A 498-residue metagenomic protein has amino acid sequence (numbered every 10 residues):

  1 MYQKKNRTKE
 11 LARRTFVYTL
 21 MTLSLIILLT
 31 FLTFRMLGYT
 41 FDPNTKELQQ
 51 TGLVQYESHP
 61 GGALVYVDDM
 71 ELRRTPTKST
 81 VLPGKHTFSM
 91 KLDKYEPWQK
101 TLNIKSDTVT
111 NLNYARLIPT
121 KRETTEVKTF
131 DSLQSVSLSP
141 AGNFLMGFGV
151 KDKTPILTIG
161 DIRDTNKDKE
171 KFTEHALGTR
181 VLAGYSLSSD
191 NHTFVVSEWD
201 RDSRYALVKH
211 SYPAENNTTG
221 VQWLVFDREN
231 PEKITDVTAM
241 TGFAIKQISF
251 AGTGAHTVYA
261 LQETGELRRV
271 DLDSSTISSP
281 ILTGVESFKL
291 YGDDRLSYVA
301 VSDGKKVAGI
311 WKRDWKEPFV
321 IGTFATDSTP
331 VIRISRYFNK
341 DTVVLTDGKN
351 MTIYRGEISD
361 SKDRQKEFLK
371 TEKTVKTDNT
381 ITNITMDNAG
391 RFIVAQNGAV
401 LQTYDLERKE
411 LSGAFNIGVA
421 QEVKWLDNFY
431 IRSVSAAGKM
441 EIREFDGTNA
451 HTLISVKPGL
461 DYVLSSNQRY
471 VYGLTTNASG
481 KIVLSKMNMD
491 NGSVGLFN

Functional and structural regions predicted by a protein language model:
M1-G160, V196-S197, L207-H210, Q222 (+1 more regions): Short loop/turn and low-complexity linker motifs enriched in small/turn-promoting residues
T120-T129, K169-S188, P231-M240, S274-I281 (+4 more regions): A short beta-strand motif characteristic of beta-propeller blades
D131-S137, A183-E198, G242-A251, L282-R295 (+4 more regions): Repeated scaffold domains used in trafficking and secretory/extracellular systems, primarily beta-propellers
D131-V208, T218-L224, R268-T276, R313-E317 (+3 more regions): Conserved, compact domain cores that house catalytic/ligand-binding motifs in diverse enzymes and effector modules
L145, A206, T257-V258, R295-S297 (+4 more regions): Hydrophobic beta-strand positions that form the internal "hydrophobic ladder" of WD40/Gbeta-like beta-propeller blades
D152-I162, A214-F226, Q262-D271, A300-D314 (+4 more regions): Structural motif
V375-V463: Intrinsically disordered, low-complexity segments enriched in Gly and acidic/Ser/Thr residues that form flexible
G459-N498: Blade-level signature of beta-propeller repeat domains, shared across WD40, Kelch, NHL, RCC1 and BNR/Asp-box propellers
